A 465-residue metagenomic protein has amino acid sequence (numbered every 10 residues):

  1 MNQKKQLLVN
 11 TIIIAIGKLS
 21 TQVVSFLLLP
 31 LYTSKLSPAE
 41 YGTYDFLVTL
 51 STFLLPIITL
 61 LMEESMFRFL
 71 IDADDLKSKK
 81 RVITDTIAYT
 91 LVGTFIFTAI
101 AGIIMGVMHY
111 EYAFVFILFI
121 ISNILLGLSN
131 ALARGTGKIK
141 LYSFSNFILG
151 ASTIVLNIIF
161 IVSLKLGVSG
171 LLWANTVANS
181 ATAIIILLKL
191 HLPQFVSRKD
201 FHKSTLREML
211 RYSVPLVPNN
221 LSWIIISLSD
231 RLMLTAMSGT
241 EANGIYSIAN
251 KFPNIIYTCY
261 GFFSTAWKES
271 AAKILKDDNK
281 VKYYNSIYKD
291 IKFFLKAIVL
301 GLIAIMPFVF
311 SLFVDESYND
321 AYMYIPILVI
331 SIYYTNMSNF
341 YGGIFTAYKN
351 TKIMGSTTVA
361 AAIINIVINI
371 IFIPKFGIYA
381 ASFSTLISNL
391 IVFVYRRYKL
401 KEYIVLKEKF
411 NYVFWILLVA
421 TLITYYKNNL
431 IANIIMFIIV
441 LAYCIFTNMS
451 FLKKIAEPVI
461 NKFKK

Functional and structural regions predicted by a protein language model:
M1-Q3, F114, K140, L164 (+7 more regions): Interhelical loop/hinge segments that connect adjacent transmembrane helices in multipass membrane
K4-E63, T98, F119, L149-I154 (+3 more regions): Signature of the first transmembrane helix
N10-S25, L149, L171-I186, L190 (+3 more regions): Transmembrane helical elements of multi-pass membrane transporters/channels
P30, I58-D74, P253-K289, G342-A347: Helix-loop junctions and terminal segments of transmembrane helices in multi-pass membrane transport/translocation
I58-T59, E64, T84-V115, I184-I185 (+2 more regions): Alpha-helical transmembrane segments of multi-pass membrane transport and lipid-handling proteins
F69, N123-N146, V329-A360, L400-E402: Membrane-interface junctions at transmembrane-helix termini in multi-pass inner-membrane proteins
F144-L192, V359-I364, I378-Y398, L441-C444: Hydrophobic alpha-helical transmembrane segments
Y425-K465: Membrane-proximal transmembrane or re-entrant/amphipathic helices at the cytosolic face
